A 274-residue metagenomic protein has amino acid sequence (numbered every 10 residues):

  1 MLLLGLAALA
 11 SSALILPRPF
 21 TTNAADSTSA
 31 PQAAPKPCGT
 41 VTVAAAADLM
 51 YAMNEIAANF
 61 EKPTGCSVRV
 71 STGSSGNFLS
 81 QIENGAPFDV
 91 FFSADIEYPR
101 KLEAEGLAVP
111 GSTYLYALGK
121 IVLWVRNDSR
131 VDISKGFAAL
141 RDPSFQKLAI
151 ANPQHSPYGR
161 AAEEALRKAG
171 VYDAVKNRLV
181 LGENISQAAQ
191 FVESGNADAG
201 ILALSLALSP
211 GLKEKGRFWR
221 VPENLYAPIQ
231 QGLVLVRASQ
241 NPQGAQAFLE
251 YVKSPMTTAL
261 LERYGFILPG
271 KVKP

Functional and structural regions predicted by a protein language model:
L2-R18: Bacterial N-terminal signal peptides
I15-A86, S93-I96, R100-V109, Y114-G119 (+1 more regions): Exported/periplasmic ABC-transporter solute-binding proteins
